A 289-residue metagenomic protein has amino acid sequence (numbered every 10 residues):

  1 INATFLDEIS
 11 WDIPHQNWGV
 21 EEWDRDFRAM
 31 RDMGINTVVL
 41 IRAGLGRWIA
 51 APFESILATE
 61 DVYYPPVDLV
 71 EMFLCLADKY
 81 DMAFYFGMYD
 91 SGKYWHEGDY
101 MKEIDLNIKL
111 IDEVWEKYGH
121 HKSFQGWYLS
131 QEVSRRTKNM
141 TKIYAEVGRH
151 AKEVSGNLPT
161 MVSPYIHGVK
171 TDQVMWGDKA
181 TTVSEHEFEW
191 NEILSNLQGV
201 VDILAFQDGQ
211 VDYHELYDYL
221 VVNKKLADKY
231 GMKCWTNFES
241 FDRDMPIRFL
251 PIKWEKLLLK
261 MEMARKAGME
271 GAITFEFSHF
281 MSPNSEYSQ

Functional and structural regions predicted by a protein language model:
I1-F5, N36, V67-A83, S184-Y213: Extended, compositionally biased low-complexity polar/Lys-Gly-rich tracts and adjacent boundary/linker regions are
I1-W18, D24-R28, D32-N36, G119-H120: Feature activates predominantly on carbohydrate-active enzymes
F5, A83-D105, G126-E132, T137 (+4 more regions): Aromatic-lined carbohydrate-recognition surfaces of secreted/lumenal glycan-active proteins
I9-E22, M30, R42-I49, I56-D68 (+7 more regions): Acidic-and-aromatic substrate-binding clefts and catalytic sites of carbohydrate-active enzymes
G19-G92, M140-M161, Y217-K229: Aromatic-lined substrate-binding rim segments of carbohydrate-active enzymes
D26, I35-I41, V201, A205-H214 (+1 more regions): Substrate-binding cleft of secreted/luminal carbohydrate-active enzymes
A29, Y63-Y80, G98-G126, I143 (+3 more regions): An active-site-proximal structural segment forming one wall of the substrate-binding cleft that immediately precedes
